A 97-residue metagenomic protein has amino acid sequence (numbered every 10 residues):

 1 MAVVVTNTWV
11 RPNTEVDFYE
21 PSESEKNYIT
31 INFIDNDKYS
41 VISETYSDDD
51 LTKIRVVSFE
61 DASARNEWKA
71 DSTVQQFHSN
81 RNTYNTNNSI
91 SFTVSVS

Functional and structural regions predicted by a protein language model:
M1-S72, N88-S97: Short S/T/G/P-rich N-terminal loop/turn motif that feeds into the first structured element of a domain
Q75-T83: C-terminal structural segments of small proteins and small subunits
